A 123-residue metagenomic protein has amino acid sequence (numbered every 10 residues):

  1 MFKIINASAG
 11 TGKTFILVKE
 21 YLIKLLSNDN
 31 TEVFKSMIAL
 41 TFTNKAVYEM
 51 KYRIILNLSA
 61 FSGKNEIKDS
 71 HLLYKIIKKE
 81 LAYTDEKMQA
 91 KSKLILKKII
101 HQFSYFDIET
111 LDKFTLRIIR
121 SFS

Functional and structural regions predicted by a protein language model:
M1-S121: P-loop NTPase Walker
